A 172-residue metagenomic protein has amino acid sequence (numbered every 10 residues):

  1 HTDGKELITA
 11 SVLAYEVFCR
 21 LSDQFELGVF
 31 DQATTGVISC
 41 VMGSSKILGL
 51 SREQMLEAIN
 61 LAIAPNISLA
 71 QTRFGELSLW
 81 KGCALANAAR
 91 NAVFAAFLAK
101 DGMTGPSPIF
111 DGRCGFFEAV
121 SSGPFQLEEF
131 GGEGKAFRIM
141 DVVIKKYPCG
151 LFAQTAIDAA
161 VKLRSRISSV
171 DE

Functional and structural regions predicted by a protein language model:
H1-S45, I63-N66, A70: A glycine-rich phosphate/pyrophosphate-binding beta-strand-loop-alpha-helix module
V37, M42-D171: Functionally critical mobile loop/hinge segments
